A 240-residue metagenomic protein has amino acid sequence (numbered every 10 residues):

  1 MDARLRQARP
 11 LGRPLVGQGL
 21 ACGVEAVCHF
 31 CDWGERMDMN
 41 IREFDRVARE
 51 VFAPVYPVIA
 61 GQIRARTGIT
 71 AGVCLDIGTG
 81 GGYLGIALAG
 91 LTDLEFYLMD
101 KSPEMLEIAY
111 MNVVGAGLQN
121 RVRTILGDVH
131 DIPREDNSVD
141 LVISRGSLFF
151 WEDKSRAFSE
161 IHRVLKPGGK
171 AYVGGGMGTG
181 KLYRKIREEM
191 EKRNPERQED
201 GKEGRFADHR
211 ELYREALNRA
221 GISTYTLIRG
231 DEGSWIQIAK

Functional and structural regions predicted by a protein language model:
A3-R4, A8-R9, R13, Q18 (+2 more regions): Intrinsic, low-complexity polybasic segments
C28-A71, Y83-A87, N112-G115, D231: Conserved class I S-adenosyl-L-methionine
V47-A53, V173-W235: C-terminal alpha-helical "lid/dimerization" subdomain adjacent to the S-adenosyl-L-methionine
V73-D131: Class I SAM-dependent methyltransferase SAM/SAH-binding core
H130-V142: A short acidic, Gly/Pro-enriched loop at the edge of an enzyme's catalytic core that lines a small-molecule cofactor
L141-D153: A short SAM/SAH-binding and catalytic strip from SAM-dependent methyltransferases
S155-P167: A short glycine-rich, Lys/Arg-flanked "PGG" loop and its adjoining helix->strand segment in the class I
I236-K240: C-terminal lobe and adjacent flexible extensions of AdoMet/dcAdoMet transferase-like proteins
